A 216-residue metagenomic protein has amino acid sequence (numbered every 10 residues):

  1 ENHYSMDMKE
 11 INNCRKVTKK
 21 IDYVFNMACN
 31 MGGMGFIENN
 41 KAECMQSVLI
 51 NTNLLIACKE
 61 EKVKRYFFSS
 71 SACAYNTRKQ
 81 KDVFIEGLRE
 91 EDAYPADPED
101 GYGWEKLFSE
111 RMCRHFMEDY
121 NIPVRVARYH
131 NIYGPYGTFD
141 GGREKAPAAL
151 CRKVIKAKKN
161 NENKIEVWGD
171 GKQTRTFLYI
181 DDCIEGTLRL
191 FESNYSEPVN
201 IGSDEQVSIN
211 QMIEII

Functional and structural regions predicted by a protein language model:
M8-L49, E60, T77: NAD(P)H-binding glycine-rich loop region in Rossmannoid oxidoreductase-like domains and their noncatalytic homologs
K9, A72-Y75, R125, I132-G134 (+1 more regions): Conserved sequence/active-site signature of Rossmann-fold short-chain dehydrogenase/reductase
V24-N30, Y66-A72, A127-Y129: SDR active-site strand-loop-helix element
E43-V48, L88, Y94, P98-E110 (+3 more regions): Short-chain dehydrogenase/reductase
I50, L54-C58, M112-C113, G186 (+1 more regions): Hydrophobic positions on the long internal alpha-helix of Rossmann-like NAD(P)-dependent oxidoreductase domains
T52-D100, R125: Conserved Rossmann-fold NAD(P)-dependent oxidoreductase catalytic core, especially the SDR/UDP-sugar
L55-I56, D97-H130, A149-N160: Active-site Tyr-X1-5-Lys
K79, L107, Y120, I132-A149 (+5 more regions): Glycine/proline-rich active-site loop of Rossmann-fold NAD(P)-dependent oxidoreductases
